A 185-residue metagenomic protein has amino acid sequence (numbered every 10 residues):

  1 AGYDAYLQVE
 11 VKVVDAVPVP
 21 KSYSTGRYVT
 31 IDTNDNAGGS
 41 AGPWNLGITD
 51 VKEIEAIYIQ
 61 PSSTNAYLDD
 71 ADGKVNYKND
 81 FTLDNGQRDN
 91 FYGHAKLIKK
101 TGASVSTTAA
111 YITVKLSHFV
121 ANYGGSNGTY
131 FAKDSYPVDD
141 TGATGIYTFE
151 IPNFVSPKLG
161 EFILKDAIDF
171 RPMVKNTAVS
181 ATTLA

Functional and structural regions predicted by a protein language model:
A1-A185: Subunit-assembly interface segments of extracellular/virion macromolecular structures
